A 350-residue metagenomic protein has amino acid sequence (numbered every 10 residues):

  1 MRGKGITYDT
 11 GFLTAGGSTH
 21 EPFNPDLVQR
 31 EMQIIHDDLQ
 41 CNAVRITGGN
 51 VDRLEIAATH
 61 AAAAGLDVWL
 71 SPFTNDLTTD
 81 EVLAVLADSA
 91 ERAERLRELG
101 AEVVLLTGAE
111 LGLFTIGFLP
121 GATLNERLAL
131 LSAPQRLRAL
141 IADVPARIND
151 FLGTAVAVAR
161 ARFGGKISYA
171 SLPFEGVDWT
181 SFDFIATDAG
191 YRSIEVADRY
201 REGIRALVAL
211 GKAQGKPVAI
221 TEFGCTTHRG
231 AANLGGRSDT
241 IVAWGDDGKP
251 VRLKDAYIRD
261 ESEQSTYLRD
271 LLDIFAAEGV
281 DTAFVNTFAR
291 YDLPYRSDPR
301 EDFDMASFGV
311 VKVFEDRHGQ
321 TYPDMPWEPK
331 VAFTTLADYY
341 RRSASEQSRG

Functional and structural regions predicted by a protein language model:
M1-M32, Q40-C41: Boundary/entry segment of secreted carbohydrate-active catalytic domains
R2-Y8, N42-I46, V68-P72, V103-T107 (+4 more regions): Hydrophobic faces of well-ordered beta-strands that scaffold small-molecule active sites in alpha/beta enzyme cores
K4-T7, G17-H20, S265, I274-E278 (+1 more regions): Aromatic-rich peripheral "rim/lid" segments of glycoside hydrolase catalytic domains that contact and position glycan
E31-A87, L140-S168, F303: Aromatic-lined substrate-binding rim segments of carbohydrate-active enzymes
N42, E91-P145, S168-F174, D281-F284: Active-site groove signature of glycoside hydrolases
A43-E55, N75-A84, F174-V177, R192-E202 (+2 more regions): Acidic-and-aromatic substrate-binding clefts and catalytic sites of carbohydrate-active enzymes
G121-D143, N233-I258, A306-K312: A solvent-exposed, charged loop/short amphipathic helix patch at secondary-structure junctions
A161, I167, S171-R252, R269-A276 (+2 more regions): Glycoside hydrolase catalytic-domain groove-lining segments
